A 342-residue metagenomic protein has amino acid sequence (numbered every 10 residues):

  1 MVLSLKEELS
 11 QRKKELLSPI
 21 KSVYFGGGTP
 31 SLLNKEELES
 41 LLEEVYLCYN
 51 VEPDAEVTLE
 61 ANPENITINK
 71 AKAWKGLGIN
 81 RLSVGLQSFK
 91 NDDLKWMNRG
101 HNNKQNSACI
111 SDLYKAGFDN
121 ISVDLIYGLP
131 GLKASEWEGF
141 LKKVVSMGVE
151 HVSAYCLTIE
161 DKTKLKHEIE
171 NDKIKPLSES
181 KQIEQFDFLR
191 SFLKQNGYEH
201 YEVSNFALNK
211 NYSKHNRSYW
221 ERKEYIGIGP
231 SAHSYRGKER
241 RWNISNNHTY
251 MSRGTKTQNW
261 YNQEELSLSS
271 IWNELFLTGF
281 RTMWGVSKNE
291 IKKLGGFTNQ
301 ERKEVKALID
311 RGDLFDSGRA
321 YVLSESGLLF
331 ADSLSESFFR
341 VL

Functional and structural regions predicted by a protein language model:
M1-K14, P19-G296: C-terminal scaffold of the Radical SAM
I183, E325-L328: An alpha-helix initiation/capping motif
K288-N289, E301, D316: Extended hydrophobic-aromatic, low-complexity segments
G295-I309: Short amphipathic alpha-helical interaction segments
I309-R319: A short, conserved structural fragment
A320-S324: Minor-groove-contacting beta-hairpin "wing" of winged helix-turn-helix DNA-binding domains
L328-L342: Short, amphipathic alpha-helical interaction segments positioned at domain boundaries
